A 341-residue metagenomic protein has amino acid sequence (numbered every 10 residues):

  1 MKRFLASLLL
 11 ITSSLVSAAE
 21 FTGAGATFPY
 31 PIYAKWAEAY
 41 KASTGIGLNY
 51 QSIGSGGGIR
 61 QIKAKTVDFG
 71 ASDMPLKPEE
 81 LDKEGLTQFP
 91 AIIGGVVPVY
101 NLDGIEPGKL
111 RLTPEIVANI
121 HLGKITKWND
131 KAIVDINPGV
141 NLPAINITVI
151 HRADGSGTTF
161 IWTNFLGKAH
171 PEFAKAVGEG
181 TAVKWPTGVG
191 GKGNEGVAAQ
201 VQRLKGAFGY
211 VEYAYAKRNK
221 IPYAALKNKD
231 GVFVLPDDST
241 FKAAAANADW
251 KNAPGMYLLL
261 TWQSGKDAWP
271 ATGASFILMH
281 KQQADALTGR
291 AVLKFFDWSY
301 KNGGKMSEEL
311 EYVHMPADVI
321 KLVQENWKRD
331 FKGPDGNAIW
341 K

Functional and structural regions predicted by a protein language model:
M1-L9: Sec-dependent signal peptide recognition, specifically the positively charged N-region followed immediately by
L9-A18: Hydrophobic h-region of N-terminal signal peptides that target proteins for export in Gram-negative bacteria
A18-K341: Flexible loop/hinge segments at secondary-structure junctions
